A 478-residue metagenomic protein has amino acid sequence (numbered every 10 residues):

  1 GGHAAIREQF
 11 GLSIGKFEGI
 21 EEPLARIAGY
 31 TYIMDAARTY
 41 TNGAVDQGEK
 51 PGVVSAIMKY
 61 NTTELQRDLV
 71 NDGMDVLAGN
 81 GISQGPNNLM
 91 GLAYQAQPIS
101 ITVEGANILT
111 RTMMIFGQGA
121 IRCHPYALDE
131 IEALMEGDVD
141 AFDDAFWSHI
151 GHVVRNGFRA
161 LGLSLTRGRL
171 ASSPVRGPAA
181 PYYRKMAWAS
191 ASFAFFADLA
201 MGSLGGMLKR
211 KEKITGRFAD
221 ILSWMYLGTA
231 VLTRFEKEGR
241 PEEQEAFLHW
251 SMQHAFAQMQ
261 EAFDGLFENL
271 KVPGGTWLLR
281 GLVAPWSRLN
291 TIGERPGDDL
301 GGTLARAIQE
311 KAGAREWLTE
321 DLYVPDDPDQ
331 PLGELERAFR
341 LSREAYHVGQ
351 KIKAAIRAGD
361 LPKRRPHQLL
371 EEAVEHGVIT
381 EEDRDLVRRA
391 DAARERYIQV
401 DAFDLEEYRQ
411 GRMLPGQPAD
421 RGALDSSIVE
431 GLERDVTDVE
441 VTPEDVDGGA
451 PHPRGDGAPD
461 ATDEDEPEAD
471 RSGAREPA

Functional and structural regions predicted by a protein language model:
G1-P453, D463-P467, R475-A478: Flavin-dependent oxidoreductase catalytic core characteristic of acyl-CoA dehydrogenase/oxidase-like enzymes
